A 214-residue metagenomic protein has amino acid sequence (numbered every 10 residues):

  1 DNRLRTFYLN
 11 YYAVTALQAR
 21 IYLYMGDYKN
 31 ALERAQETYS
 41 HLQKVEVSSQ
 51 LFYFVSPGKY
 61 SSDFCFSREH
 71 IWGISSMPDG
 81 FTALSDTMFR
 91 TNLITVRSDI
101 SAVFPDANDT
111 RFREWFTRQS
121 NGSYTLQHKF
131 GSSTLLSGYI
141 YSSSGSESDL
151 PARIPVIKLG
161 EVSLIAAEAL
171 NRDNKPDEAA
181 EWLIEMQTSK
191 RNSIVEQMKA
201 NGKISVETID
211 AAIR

Functional and structural regions predicted by a protein language model:
D1-T87, S101-R214: Acidic/polar-rich alpha-helix caps and helix-coil junctions
F89-I94: Aromatic (Trp/Tyr) and acidic
V96-D99: Glycine-rich phosphate/pyrophosphate-handling loop used in enzymes and phosphotransfer proteins
